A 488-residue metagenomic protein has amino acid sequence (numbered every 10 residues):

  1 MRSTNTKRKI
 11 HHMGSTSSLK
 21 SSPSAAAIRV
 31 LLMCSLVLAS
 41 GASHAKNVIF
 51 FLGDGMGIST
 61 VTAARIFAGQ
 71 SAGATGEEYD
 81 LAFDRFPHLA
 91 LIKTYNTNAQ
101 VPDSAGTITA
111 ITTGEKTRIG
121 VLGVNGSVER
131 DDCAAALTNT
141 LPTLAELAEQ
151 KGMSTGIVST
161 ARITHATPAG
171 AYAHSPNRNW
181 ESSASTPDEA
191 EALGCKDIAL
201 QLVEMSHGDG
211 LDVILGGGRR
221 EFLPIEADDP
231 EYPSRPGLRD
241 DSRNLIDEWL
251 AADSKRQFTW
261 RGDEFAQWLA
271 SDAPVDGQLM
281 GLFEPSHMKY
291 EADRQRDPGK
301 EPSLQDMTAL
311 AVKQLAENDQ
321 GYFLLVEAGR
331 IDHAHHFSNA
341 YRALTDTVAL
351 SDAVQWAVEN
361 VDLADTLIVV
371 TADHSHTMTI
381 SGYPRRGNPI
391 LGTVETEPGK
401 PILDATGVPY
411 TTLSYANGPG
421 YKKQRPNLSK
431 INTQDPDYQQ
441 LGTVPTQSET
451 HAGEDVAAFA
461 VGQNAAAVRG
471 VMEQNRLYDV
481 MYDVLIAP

Functional and structural regions predicted by a protein language model:
M1-A26: N-terminal secretory signal peptides that target proteins for export/translocation
K46-N47, M56-T109, A134, T164-P488: A post-motif C-terminal structural segment
F50-F51, I157, V370: Structural beta-sheet core signal
R118-V121, C195: Substrate-binding/charge-relay-adjacent region of secreted/lumenal peptidase catalytic domains
G123-T138: His/Cys-centered metal/cofactor-coordination and adjacent catalytic loops
T140, A145-E146, Q150-G170: Glycine-rich phosphate/pyrophosphate-binding loops and their adjacent beta-strand/loop elements at enzyme active sites
